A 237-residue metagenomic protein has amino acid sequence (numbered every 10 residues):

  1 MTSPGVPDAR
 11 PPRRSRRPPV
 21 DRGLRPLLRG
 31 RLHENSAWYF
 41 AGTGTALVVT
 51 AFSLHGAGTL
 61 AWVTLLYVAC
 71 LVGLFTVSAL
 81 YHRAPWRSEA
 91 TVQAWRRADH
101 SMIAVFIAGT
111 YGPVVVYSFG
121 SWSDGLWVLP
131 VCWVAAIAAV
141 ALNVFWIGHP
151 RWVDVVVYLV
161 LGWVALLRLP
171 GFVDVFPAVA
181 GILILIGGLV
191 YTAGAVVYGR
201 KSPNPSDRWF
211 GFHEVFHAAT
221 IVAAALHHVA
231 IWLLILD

Functional and structural regions predicted by a protein language model:
M1-D237: Multi-pass alpha-helical transmembrane bundles in non-GPCR membrane proteins that perform intramembrane catalysis
